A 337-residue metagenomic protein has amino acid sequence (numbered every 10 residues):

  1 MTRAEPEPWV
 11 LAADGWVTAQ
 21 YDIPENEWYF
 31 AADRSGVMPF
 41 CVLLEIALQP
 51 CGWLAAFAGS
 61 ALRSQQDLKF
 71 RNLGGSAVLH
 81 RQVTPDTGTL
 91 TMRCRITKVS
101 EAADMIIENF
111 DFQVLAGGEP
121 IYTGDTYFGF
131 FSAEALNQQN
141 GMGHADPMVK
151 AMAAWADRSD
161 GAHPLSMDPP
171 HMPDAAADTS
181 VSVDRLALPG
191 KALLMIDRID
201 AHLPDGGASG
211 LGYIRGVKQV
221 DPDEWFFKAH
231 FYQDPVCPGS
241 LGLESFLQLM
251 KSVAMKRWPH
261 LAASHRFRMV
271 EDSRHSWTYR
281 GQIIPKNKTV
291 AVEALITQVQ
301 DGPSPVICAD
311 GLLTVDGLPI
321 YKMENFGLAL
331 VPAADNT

Functional and structural regions predicted by a protein language model:
M1-M38, F57, L62-R63, D67 (+8 more regions): Non-catalytic linker/capping segments at the edges of enzyme domains
F40-S60, S240-L243, L247-R257: Beta-strand/loop-rich accessory regions of lumenal/periplasmic or secreted enzymes, predominantly carbohydrate-active
N72-S76, E271-W277: Short, structured beta-strand/loop micro-motifs enriched in basic residues and often containing a Trp
L90-I96, V290-I296: Short tryptophan-centered beta-strand motifs in secreted/extracellular beta-sheet-rich domains of glycan-recognition
